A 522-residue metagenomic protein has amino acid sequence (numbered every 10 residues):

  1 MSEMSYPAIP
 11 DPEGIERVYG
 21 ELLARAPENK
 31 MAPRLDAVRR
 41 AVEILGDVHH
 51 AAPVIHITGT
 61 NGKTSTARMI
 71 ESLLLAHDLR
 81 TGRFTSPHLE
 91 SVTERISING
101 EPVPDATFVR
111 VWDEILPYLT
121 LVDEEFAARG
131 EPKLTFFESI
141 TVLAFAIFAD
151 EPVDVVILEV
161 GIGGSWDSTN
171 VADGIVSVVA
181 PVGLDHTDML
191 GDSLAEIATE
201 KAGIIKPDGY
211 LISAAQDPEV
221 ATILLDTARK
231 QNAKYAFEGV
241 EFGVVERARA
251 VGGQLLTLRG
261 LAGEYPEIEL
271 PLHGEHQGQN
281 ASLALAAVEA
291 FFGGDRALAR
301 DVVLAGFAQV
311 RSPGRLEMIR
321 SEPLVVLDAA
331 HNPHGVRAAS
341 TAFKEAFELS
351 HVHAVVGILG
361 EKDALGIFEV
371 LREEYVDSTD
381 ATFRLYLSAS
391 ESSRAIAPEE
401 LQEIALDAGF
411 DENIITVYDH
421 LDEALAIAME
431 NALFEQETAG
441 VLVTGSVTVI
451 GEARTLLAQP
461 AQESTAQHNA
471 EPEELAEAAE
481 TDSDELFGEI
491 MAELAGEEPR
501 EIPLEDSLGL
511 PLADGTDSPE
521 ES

Functional and structural regions predicted by a protein language model:
M1-G59, S65-L79, R83-F84, E124-E131 (+1 more regions): Short functional linear segments
P10, R40-H50, A76-A172, D188-L190 (+1 more regions): ATP-dependent carboxylate-amine ligase catalytic core
A51, V155-L158, D167-V178, V182-H186 (+2 more regions): Nucleotide phosphate-binding/pyrophosphate-handling subdomain across enzymes that bind or process nucleotide phosphates
I70, S165-I175, R454-L457: Short Gly/Thr/Asp-enriched flexible loops that form oxyanion-binding sites at enzyme active sites
F84-P87, A214-A215, R229-R249, E269-E275 (+6 more regions): Beta-strand->loop->alpha-helix junctions that form or flank phosphate-binding loops in nucleotide-handling enzymes
V122-R129, P152-E159, G174-E267, A281-L304: Acidic, Mg2+-coordinating active-site environments of NTP-dependent enzymes
D217-T227, N232, G252, L324-V326 (+2 more regions): C-terminal helical cap/extension that packs against the catalytic core of soluble nucleotide-cofactor enzymes
S390-S392, E463-S522: Short, flexible loop segments at boundaries between secondary-structure elements
